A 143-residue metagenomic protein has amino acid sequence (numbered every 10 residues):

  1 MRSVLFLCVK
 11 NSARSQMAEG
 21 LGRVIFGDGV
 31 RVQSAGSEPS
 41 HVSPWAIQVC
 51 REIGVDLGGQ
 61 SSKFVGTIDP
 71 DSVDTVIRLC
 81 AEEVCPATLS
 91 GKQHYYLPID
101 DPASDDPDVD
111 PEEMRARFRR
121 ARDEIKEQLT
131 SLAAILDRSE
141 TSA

Functional and structural regions predicted by a protein language model:
M1-G66: Conserved active-site segments centered on acidic
K10, S61, A81-E83, D100-A103: Short, flexible active-site-adjacent loop segments at beta-strand->alpha-helix junctions, enriched in small/polar
N11, C50, V76-I77, I125: Conserved small-residue
G27-G29, S72, L89-Q93: Short glycine/proline-enriched coil/turn segments at helix->beta-strand junctions
S40-V42, E83-P86: Short, charged/polar "capping" segments at the starts of alpha-helices and the immediately preceding loops
L57-I68, V73, L79-V84: S-adenosyl-L-methionine/SAH cofactor-binding core of RNA-modifying enzymes
R78-L79, Y96: Redox-cofactor binding/interface segments in oxidoreductases and associated redox assembly factors
V84-A143: Phosphate-binding/catalytic loops
